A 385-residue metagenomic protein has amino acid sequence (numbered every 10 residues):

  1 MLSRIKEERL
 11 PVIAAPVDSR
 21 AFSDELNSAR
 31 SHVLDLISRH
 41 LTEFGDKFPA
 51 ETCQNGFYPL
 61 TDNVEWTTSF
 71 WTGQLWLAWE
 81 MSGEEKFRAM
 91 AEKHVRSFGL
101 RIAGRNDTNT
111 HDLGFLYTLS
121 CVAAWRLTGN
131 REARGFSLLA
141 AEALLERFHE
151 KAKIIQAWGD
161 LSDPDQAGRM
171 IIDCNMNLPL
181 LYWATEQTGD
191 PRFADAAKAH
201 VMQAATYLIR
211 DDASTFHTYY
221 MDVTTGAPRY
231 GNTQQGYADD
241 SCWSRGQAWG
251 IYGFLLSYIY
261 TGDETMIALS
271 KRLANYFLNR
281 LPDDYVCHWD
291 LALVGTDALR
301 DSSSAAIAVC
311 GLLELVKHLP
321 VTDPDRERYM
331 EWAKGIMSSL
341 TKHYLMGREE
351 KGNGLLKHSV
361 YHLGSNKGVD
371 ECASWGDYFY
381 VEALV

Functional and structural regions predicted by a protein language model:
M1-V385: Glycan-recognition and catalytic cores of secretory/periplasmic carbohydrate-active enzymes
